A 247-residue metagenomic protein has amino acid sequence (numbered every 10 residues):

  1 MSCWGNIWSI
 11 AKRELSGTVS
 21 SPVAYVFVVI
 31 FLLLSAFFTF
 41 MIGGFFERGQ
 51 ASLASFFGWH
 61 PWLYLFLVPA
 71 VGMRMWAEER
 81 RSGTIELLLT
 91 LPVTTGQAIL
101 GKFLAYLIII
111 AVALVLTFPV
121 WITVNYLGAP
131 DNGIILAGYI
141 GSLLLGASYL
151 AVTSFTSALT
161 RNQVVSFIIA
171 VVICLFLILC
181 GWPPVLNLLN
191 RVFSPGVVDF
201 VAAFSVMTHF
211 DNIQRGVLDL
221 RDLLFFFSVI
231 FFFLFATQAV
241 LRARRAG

Functional and structural regions predicted by a protein language model:
M1-Y25: Aromatic- and glycine-rich beta-strand/loop motifs that create alpha-glucan
P22-I42, P61-V68, V172-I178, F232: Hydrophobic alpha-helical transmembrane segments of multi-pass membrane transport/permease proteins
F37-F40, E47-Q50, L104-V165: Secretory targeting signals
G43, T160-I213: Transmembrane helix segments
F57-E78: Long, hydrophobic alpha-helical segments
L65-A70, G101-A105, G133-G138, F193-S194: Short alpha-helical transmembrane interface motifs in multi-pass membrane proteins
M75-A105: Helix-loop-helix units of permease transmembrane domains in multi-pass membrane transporters, especially ABC
D211-G247: Alpha-helical transmembrane segments of multi-pass membrane transporters/translocases
